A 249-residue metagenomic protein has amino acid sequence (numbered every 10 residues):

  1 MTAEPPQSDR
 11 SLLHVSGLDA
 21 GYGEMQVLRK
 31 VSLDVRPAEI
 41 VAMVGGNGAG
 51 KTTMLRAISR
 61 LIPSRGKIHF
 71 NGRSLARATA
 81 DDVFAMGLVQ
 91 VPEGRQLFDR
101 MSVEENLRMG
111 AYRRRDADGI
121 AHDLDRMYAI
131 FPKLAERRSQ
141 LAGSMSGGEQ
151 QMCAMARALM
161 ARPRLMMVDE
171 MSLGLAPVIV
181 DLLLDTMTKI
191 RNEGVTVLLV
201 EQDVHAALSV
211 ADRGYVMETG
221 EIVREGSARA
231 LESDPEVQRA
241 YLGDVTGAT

Functional and structural regions predicted by a protein language model:
T2-T249: Glycine-rich phosphate-binding loops of nucleotide-dependent enzymes
